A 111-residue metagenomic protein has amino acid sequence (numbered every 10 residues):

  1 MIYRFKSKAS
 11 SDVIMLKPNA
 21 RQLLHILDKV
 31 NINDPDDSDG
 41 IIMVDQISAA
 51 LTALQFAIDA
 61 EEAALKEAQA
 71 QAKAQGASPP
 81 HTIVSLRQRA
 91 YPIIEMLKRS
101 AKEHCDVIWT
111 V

Functional and structural regions predicted by a protein language model:
M1-V111: Positively charged, low-complexity terminal tracts and the immediately adjacent first secondary-structure elements
